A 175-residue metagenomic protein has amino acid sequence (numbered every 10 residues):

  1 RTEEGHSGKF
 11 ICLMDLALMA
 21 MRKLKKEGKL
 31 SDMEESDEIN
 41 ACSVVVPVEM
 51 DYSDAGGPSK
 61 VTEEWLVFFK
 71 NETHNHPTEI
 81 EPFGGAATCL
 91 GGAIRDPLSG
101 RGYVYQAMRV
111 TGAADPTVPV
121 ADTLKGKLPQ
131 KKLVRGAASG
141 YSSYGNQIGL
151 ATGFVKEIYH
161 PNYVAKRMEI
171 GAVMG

Functional and structural regions predicted by a protein language model:
R1-G175: Core nucleic-acid recognition elements
